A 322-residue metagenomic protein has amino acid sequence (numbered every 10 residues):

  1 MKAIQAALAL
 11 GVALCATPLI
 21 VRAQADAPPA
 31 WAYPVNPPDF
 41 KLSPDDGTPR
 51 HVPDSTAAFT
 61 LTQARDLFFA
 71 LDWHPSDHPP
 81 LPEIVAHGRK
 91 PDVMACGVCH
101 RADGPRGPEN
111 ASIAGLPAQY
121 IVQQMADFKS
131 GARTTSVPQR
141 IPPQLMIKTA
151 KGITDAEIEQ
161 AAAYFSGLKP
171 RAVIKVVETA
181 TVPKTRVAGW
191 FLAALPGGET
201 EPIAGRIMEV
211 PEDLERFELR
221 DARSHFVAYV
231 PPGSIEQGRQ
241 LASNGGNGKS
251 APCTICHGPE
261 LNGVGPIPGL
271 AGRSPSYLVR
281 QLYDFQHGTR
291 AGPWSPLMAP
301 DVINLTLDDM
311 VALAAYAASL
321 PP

Functional and structural regions predicted by a protein language model:
M1-Q5: Positively charged n-region of N-terminal signal peptides that target proteins for export
A7-P18: Bacterial N-terminal signal peptides
Q24-M94, R133-P252, H287-P322: Flexible coil segments in periplasmic/lumen-exposed cytochrome c-class electron-transfer proteins
V98, I255: Short, cysteine/histidine-rich loop/knuckle motifs that typically chelate Zn2+
A102, P259: Cys/His-rich metal-chelating microdomains
G107-I113, G265-A271: Short cysteine/histidine-rich zinc-coordinating motifs and their immediately flanking basic loops
I113, P117, A150-G152: Catalytic nucleophile-loop/oxyanion-hole region of alpha/beta-hydrolase and closely related hydrolase-like folds
L116-K129, S274-F285: Short microdomains enriched in Cys/His and/or Lys/Arg
